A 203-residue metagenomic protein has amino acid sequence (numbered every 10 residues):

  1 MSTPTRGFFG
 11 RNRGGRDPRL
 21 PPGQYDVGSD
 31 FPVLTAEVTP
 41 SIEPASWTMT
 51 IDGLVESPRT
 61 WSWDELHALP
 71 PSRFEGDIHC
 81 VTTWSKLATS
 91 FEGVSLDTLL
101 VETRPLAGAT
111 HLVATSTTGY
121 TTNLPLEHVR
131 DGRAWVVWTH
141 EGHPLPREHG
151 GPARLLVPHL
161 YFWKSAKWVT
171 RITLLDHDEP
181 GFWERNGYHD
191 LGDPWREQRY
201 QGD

Functional and structural regions predicted by a protein language model:
S2-D203: Structured, non-membrane catalytic/scaffold regions adjacent to prosthetic-group chemistry
